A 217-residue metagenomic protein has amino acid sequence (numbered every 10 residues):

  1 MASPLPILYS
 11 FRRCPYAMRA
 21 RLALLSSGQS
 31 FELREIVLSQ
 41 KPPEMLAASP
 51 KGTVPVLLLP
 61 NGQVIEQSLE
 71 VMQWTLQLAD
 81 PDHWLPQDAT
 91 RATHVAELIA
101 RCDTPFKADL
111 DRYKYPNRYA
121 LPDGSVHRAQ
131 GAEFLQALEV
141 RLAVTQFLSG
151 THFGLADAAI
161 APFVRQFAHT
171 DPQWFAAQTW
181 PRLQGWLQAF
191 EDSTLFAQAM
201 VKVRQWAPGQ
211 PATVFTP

Functional and structural regions predicted by a protein language model:
M1-A132, Q146: GST-like domain detector, emphasizing the conserved glutathione-binding G-site in the N-terminal thioredoxin-like
A23, F175, S193-F196, V203: A structural signal for the main folded, soluble domain(s) of proteins
L33, T151, A199-M200: A generic structural-conservation signal
P86-T90, A197-A207: Short, flexible loop/turn segments with low-complexity composition
H94, L98-D192: GST-like fold's C-terminal all-alpha helical module
V203-P217: Acidic/histidine-enriched, glycine/proline-rich intrinsically disordered or flexible terminal extensions
